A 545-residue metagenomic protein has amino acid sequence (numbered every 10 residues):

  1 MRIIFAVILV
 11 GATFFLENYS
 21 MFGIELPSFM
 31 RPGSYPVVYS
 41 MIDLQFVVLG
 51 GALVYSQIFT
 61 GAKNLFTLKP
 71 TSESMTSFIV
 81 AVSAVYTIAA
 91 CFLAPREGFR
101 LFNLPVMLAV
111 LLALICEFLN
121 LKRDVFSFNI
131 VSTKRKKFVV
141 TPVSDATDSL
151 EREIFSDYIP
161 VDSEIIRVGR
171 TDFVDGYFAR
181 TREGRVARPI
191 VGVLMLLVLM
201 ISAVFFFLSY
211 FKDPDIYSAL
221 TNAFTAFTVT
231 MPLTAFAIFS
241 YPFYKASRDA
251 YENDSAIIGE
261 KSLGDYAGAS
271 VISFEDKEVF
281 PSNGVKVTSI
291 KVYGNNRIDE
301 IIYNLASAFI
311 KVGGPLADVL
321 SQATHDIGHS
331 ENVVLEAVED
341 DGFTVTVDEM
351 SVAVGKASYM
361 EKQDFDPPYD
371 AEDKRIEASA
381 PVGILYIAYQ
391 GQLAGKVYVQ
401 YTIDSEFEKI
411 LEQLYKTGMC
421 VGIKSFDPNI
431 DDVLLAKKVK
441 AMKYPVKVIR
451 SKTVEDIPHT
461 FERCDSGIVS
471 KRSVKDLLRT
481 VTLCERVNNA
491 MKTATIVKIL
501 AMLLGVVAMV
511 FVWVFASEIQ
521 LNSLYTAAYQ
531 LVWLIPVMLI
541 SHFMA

Functional and structural regions predicted by a protein language model:
M1-L16, F126, I130, K134-S144 (+2 more regions): Flexible metal-binding regulatory segments at protein termini and peripheral loops
R2-T60, V510-Y529: Core alpha-helical transmembrane segments of integral membrane proteins
F46-Q57, V106-T133, V161-A269, I468-S470 (+1 more regions): Hydrophobic alpha-helical transmembrane segments
T67-F78: Cytoplasmic-side transmembrane-helix entry/capping segments in multi-pass membrane proteins
V85-R100, F206-D215: Transmembrane helix-loop junctions at the membrane interface of multipass transporters and ion channels
I159-S163, V347-E349, Y389-L524, Q530: Conserved ATP-binding TGD loop and adjacent catalytic N/P-domain core of P-type ATPases
G264-S289: Asp-based phosphoryl-transfer active-site loop
Y293-D340, E361-D364, D370-K374: ATP-binding catalytic core of ATPases
